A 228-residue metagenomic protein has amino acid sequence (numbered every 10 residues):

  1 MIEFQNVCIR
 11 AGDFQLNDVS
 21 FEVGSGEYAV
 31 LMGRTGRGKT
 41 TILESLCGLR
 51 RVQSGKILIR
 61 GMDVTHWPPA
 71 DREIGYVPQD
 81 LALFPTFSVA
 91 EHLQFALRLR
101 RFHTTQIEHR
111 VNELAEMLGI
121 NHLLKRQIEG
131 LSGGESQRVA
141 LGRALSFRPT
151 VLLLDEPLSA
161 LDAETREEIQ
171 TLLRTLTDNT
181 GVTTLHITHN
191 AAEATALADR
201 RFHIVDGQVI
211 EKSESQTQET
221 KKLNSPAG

Functional and structural regions predicted by a protein language model:
C47: Helix-to-loop junction immediately C-terminal to a conserved catalytic motif
D63-Y76, L99, T104: ABC ATPase NBD coupling module
T105-L123, R174-T175: Conserved ABC ATPase "signature" region
Q127-L131, E135: Conserved ABC ATPase signature
S146-T150: A short, proline-enriched helix->beta-strand linker immediately N-terminal to the Walker B motif in ABC-type P-loop
L152-E156: Catalytic Walker B motif of ABC-type/P-loop ATPase nucleotide-binding domains
G181-I187: Conserved H-loop
